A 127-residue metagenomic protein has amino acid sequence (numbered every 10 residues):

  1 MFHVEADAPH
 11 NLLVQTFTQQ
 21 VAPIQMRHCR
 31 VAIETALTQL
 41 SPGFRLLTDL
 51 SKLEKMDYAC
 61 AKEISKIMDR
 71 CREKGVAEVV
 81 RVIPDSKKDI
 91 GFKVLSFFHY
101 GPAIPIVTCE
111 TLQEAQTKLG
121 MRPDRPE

Functional and structural regions predicted by a protein language model:
M1-E127: Amphipathic, Lys/Arg-enriched alpha-helical "gate/interface" segment within cytosolic domains that mediates
